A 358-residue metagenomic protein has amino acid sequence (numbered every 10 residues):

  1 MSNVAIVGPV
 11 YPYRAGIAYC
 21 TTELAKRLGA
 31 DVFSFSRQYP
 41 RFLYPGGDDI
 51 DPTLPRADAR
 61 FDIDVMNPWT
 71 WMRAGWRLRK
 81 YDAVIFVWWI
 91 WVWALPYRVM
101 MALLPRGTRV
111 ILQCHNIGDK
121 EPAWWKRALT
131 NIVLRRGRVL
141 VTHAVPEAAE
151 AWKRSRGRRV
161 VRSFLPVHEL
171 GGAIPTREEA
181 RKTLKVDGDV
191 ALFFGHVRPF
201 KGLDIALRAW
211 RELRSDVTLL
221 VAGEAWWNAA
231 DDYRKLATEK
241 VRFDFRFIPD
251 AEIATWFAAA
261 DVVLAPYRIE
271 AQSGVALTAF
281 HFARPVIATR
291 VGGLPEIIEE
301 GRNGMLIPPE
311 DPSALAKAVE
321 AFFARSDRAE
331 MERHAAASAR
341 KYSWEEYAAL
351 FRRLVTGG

Functional and structural regions predicted by a protein language model:
G8-L78, E224-N228: N-terminal strand-loop element at the rim of the active site of nucleotide-sugar-dependent glycosyltransferases
R135-I174: Donor nucleotide-sugar binding/catalytic pocket of nucleotide-sugar-dependent glycosyltransferases
K185-K201, L207-R214, L220: Conserved donor-binding/catalytic core segment of Leloir-type glycosyltransferases
D231-T255: Nucleotide-activated donor-binding/catalytic signature segment of Leloir-type glycosyltransferases, i.e., the conserved
V262, P285-A288, I298: Short hydrophobic beta-strand element within catalytic cores of glycosyltransferases and related nucleotide-activated
R268-I269: Aromatic "clamp/platform" in nucleotide-sugar-dependent glycosyltransferases that forms part of the donor/acceptor
E300-G301, M305-P312, V319-S326: Conserved acidic donor-binding segment of nucleotide-sugar-dependent glycosyltransferases
D327-K341: A short, well-ordered alpha-helix in the C-terminal region of glycosyltransferases
